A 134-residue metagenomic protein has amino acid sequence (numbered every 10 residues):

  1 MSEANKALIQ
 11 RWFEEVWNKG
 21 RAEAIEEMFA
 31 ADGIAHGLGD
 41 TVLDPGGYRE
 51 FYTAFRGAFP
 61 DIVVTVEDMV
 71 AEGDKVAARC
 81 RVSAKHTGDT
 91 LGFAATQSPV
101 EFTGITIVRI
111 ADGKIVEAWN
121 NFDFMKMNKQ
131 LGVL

Functional and structural regions predicted by a protein language model:
M1-L134: C-terminal and inter-domain tail/linker signature
